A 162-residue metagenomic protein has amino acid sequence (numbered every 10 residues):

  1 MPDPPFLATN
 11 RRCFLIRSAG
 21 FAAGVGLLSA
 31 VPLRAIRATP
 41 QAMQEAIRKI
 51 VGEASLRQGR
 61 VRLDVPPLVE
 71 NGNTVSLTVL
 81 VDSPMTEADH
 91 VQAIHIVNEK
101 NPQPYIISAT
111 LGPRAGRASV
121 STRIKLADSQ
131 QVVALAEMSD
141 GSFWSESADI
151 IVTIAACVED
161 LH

Functional and structural regions predicted by a protein language model:
M1-N10: N-terminal secretory signal peptides
N10-L28: N-terminal export leaders
L28-R62: C-terminal segment of N-terminal export signals and the immediately downstream linker at the start of the mature
S76-P84: Short edge beta-strand/loop segments characteristic of extracellular beta-sandwich folds
P102-K125: An anionic, turn-rich surface loop/hairpin at beta-sheet edges that serves as a generic interaction/coordination patch
S139-S145: Short acidic/polar inter-strand loop motif in beta-rich domains
D149-T153: Short beta-strand edge segments in extracellular beta-sheet folds
